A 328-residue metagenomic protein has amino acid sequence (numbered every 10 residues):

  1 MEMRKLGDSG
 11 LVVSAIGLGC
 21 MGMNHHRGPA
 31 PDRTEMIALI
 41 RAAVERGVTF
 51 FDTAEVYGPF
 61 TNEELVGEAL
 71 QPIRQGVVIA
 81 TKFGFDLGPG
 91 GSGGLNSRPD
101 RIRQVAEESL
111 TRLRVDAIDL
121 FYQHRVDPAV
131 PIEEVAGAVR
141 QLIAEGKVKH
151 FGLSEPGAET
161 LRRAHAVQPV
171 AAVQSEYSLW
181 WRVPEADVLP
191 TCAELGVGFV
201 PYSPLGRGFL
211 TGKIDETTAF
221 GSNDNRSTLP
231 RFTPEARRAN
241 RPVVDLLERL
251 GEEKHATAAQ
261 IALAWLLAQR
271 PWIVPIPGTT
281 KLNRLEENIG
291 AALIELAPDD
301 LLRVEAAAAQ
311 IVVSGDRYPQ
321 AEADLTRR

Functional and structural regions predicted by a protein language model:
M1-V78, A219: N-terminal binding-site loop/beta-alpha segment at the start of enzyme catalytic domains that lines or forms
L18-C20, T53, L120-Q123, L153 (+2 more regions): Conserved beta-strand positions
G22-R27, D86-S92, R284-E287: A short acidic, helix-capping loop that chelates divalent metal ions and anchors anionic groups
G28-E35, T61, L65, G93-R101 (+3 more regions): Alpha-helix N-cap and loop-to-helix initiation/capping positions
A30-A43, S97-L113, G157-R162: Short, acidic/polar
G67-V78, L110-R114, I143, H165-Q168: Acidic (Asp/Glu)-rich catalytic clusters
L110-P128: Active-site groove signature of glycoside hydrolases
V126, V130-I311, A321-R328: Beta/alpha (TIM)-barrel catalytic core signal, keyed to glycine-rich beta->alpha loops juxtaposed to Asp/Glu that bind
